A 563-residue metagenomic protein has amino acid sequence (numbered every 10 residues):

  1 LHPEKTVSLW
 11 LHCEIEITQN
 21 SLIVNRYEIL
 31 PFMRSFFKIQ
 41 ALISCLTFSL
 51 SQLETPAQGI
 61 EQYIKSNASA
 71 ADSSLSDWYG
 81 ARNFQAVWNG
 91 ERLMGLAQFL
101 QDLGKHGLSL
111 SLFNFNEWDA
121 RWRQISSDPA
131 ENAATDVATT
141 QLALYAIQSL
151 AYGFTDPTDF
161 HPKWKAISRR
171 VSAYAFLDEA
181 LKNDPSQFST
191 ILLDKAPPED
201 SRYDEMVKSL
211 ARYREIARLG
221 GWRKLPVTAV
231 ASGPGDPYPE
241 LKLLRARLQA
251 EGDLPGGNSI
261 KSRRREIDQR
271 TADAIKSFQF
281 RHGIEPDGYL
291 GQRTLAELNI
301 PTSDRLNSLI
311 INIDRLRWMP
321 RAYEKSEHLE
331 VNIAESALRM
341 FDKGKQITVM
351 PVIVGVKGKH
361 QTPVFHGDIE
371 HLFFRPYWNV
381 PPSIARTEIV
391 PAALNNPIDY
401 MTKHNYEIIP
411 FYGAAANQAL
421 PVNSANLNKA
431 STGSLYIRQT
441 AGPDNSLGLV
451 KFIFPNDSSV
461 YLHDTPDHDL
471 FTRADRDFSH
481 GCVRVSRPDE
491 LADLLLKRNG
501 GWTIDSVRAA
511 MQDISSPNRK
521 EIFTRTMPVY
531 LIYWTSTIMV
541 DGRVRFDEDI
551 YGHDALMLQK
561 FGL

Functional and structural regions predicted by a protein language model:
E4-K5, E14-Q19, E28: Charged/polar low-complexity intrinsically disordered segments
Y27-A41: Bacterial N-terminal signal peptides that target proteins for export
E28, C45-L46, A416-Q418: Domain-edge interaction signal
Q40-S49: Bacterial N-terminal signal peptides
L53-S74, V137, L144, W164 (+3 more regions): Well-ordered beta-sheet/strand-loop patches within structured domains
P56-R170: Cationic-aromatic interfacial patches
